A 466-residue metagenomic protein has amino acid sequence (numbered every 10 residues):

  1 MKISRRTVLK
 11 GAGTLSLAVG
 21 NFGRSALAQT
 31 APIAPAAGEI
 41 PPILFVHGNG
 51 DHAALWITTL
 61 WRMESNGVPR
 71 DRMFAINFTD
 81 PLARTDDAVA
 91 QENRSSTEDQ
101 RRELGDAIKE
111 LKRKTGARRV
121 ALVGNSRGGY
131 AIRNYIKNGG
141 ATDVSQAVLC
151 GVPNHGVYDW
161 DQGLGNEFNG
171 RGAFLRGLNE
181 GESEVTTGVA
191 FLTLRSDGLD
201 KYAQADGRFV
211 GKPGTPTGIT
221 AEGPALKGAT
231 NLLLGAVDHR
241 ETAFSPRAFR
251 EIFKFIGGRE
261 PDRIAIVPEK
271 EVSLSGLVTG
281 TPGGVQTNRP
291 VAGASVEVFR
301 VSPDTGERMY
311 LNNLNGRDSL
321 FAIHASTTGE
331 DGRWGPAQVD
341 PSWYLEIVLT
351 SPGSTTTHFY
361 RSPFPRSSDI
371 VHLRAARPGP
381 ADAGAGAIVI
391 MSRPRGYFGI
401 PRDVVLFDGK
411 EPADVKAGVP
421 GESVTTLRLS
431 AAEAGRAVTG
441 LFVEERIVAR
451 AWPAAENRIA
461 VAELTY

Functional and structural regions predicted by a protein language model:
T7-A28: N-terminal export signals
L44-N49, A54, W61-E64, P69 (+2 more regions): Serine-dependent carboxylesterase/thioesterase catalytic core of lipase-like alpha/beta-hydrolase/SGNH enzymes
T193-L194: Short beta-strand/loop motif that positions the catalytic acidic residue of the alpha/beta-hydrolase fold
G198-Y202: Acidic catalytic loop of the alpha/beta-hydrolase fold
F253-S273: Beta-strand-rich domain onsets/edges
V272-G284, I388-S392: A short, amphipathic beta-strand motif
P282-N313, Y397-P412: Short, ordered, surface-exposed loop/turn motifs in non-cytosolic proteins
N313-L314, F321-I323, E330-Y466: Preference for solvent-exposed, low-hydrophobicity sequence contexts
